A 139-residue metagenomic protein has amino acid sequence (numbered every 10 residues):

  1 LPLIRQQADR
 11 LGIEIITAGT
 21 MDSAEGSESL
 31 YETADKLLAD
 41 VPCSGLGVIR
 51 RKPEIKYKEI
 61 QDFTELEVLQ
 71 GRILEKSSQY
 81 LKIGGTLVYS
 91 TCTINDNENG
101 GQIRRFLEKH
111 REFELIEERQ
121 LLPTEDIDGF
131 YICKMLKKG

Functional and structural regions predicted by a protein language model:
L1-G139: S-adenosylmethionine
